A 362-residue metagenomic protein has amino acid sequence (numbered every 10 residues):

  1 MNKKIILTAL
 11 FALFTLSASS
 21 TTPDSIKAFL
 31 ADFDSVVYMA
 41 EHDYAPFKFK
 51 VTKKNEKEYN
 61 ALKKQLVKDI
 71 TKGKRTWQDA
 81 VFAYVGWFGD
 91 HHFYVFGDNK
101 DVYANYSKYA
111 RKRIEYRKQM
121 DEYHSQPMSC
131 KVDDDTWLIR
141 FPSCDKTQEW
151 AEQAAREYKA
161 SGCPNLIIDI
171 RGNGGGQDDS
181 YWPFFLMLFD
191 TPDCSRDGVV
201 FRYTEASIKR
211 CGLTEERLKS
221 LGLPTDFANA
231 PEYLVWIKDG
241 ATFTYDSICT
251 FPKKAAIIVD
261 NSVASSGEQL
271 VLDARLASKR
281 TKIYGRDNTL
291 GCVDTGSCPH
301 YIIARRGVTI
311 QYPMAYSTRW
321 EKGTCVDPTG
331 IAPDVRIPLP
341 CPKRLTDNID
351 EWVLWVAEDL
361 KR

Functional and structural regions predicted by a protein language model:
K4-S17: Sec-dependent N-terminal signal peptides
S20-L223, F251-K254, R280-K282, T289-R305 (+4 more regions): Flexible, low-complexity junctional segments that flank or bridge functional domains
D145, G174, V263, Y316-T318 (+1 more regions): Residues that cap or initiate secondary-structure elements
R171, F251, I257, I331 (+1 more regions): Cell-envelope and extracellular/periplasmic
E215, G222-D239, Y245, V263 (+2 more regions): Cysteine-dependent hydrolase recognition
A230-P299: Flexible, glycine-rich surface segments
Q311-P313: Conserved active-site loop/cleft motifs that coordinate metal ions or position small ligands
A315-I349: Active-site rim recognition segments
